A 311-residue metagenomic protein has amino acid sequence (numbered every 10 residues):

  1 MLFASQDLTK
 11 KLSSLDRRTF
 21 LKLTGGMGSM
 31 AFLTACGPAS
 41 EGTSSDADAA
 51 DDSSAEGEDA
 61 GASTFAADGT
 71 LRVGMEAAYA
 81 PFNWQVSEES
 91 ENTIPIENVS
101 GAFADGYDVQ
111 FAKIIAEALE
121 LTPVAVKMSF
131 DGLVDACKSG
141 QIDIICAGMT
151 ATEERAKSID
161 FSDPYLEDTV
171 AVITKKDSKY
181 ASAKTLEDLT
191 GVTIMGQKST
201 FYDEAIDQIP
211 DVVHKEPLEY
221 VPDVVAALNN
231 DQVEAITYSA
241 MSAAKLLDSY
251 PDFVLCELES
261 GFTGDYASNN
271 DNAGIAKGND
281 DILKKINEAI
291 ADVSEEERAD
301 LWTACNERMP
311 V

Functional and structural regions predicted by a protein language model:
M1-L15, T19, G26-T34: N-terminal secretory signal peptides
C36-A49: Bacterial lipoprotein signal-peptidase II cleavage site
P38, A60-G61, F201-E216, N287-V311: Ligand-binding clefts/hinges and TM-proximal coupling segments of bilobed small-molecule sensing domains
G61-G148: Extracytoplasmic small-molecule ligand-binding "clamshell" domains of the periplasmic binding protein/Venus flytrap
A80, G101-A118, M149-T150, A171-V225 (+2 more regions): Bilobed "Venus flytrap"/periplasmic-binding protein-like clamshell domains and structurally analogous long
E117, T122-D188, T263-G264: Acidic, polar ligand-binding/catalytic clefts
G132, G148-S158, A205-Q208, E234-A267: A ligand-binding cleft/hinge motif common to bilobed small-molecule-binding domains
L166-T174, A244, D248-I290, P310-V311: Periplasmic-binding protein-like
